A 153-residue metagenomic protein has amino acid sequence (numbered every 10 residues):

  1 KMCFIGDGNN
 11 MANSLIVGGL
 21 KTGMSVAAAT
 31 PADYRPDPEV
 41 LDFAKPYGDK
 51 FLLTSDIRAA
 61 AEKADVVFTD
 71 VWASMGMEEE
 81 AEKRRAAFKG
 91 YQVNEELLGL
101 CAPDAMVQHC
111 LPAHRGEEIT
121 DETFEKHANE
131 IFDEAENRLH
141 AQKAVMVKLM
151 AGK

Functional and structural regions predicted by a protein language model:
K1-T69: Glycine-rich phosphate/diphosphate-binding loop of Rossmann-like nucleotide-binding domains
M2, V26, V107-Q108, V145: Hydrophobic/aromatic residues located in beta-strands of well-ordered beta-sheets within soluble catalytic
D7, R85-A86, D133: Conserved short-loop catalytic and cofactor-binding motifs
N10, S14, P36-E39, S55 (+3 more regions): Conserved active-site and cofactor/substrate-binding residues in soluble primary-metabolism enzymes
S14, G18-K21, F43, E96 (+3 more regions): Alpha-helical scaffold segments in soluble metabolic enzymes
T22-V26, A102-D104, H127: Short, surface-exposed connector motifs at secondary-structure boundaries
K45-D121: Rossmann-like adenosine-cofactor binding region
D104-A105, L111-K153: Adenosine-phosphate binding glycine-rich loop
